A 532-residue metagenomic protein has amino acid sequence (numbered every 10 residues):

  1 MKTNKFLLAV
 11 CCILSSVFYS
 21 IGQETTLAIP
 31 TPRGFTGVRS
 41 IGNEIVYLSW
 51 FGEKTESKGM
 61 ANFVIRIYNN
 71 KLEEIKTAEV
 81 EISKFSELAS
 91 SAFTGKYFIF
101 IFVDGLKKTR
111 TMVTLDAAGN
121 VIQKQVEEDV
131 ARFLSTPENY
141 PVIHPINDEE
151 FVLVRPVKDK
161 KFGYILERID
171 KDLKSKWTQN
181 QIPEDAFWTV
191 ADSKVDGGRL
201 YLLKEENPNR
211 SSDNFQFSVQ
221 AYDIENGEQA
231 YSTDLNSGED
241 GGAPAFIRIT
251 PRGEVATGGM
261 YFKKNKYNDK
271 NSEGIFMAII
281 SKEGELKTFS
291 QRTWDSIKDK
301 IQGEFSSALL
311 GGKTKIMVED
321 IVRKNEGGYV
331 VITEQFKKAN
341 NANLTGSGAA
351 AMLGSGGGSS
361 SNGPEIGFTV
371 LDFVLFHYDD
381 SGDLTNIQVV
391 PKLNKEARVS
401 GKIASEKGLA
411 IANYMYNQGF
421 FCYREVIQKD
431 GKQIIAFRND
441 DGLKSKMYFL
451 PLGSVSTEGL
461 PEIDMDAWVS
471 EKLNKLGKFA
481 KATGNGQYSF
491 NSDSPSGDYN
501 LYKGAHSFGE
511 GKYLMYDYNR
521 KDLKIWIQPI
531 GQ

Functional and structural regions predicted by a protein language model:
M1-A28: Bacterial Sec-dependent N-terminal signal peptides
P30-N43, A89-G95, E138-D148, A191-G197 (+4 more regions): Structural signature of eukaryotic scaffold interfaces centered on beta-propeller domains
R39-D159, G163-I165, F187: Post-signal peptide N-terminal segment of secreted/secretory-pathway proteins
G42-K58, T94-L106, D148-D159, G198-S211 (+5 more regions): Short beta-strand elements that form the blades of beta-propeller/WD-repeat-like and other beta-sheet-rich scaffold
N62-N70, M112-A118, Y164-D172, N214-E228 (+4 more regions): Beta-propeller blade signature
E81-I82, E127-L134, Q181-E184, T233-D240 (+3 more regions): Surface-exposed loop and turn segments in beta-propeller and other repeat-based domains that flank or scaffold
D213-Q335, A339-G346: Long, internal scaffold/assembly segments composed of regular secondary structure
V318-K338, P364-H377, A412-K481: Loop/turn-rich, solvent-exposed surfaces of beta-rich toroidal or solenoidal domains
